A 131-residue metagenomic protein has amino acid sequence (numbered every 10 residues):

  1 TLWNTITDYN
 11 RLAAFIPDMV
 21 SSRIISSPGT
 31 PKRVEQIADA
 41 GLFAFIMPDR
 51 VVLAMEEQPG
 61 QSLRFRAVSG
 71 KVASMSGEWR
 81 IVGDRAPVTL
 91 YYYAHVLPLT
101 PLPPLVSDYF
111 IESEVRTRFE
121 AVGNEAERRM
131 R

Functional and structural regions predicted by a protein language model:
T1-G29: Hydrophobic ligand-binding cavity/cleft-lining segments
T1-N4, F110, E114, R118: Short amphipathic alpha-helical segments
T1-N4, Q36, I46, V88 (+1 more regions): Short intrinsically disordered, low-complexity coil segments enriched in acidic
L2-T5, L12, M55, Y92 (+1 more regions): Hydrophobic pocket/interface hotspot
F15, A44-F45, S74, P104: Alpha-helix N-cap/helix-start motif
R23-K71, E120-R131: Glycine-rich portal/gate segments that line the openings of hydrophobic small-molecule binding cavities
A67-V115: Beta-strand/loop substructures that line and gate deep hydrophobic ligand-binding cavities in soluble
